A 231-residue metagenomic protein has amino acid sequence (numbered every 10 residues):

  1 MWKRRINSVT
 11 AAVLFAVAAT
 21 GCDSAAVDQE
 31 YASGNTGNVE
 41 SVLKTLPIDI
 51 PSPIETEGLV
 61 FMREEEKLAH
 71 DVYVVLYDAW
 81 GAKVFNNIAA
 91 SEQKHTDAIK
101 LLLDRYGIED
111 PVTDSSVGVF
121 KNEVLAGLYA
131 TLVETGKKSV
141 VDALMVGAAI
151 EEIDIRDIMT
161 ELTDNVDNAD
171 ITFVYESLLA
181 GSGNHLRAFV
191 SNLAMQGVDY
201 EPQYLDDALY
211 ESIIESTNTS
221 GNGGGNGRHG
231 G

Functional and structural regions predicted by a protein language model:
M1-V9: Bacterial N-terminal signal peptides that target proteins for export
T10-A16: Hydrophobic helical h-region of N-terminal Sec-dependent signal peptides in bacterial secretory/periplasmic proteins
V17-G21: C-terminal motif of bacterial Sec signal peptides marking the signal peptidase cleavage site
D23-A26: Bacterial signal peptide processing site
Q29-G231: All-alpha RGS (Regulator of G-protein Signaling) helical domain and cognate RGS-like helical scaffolds
